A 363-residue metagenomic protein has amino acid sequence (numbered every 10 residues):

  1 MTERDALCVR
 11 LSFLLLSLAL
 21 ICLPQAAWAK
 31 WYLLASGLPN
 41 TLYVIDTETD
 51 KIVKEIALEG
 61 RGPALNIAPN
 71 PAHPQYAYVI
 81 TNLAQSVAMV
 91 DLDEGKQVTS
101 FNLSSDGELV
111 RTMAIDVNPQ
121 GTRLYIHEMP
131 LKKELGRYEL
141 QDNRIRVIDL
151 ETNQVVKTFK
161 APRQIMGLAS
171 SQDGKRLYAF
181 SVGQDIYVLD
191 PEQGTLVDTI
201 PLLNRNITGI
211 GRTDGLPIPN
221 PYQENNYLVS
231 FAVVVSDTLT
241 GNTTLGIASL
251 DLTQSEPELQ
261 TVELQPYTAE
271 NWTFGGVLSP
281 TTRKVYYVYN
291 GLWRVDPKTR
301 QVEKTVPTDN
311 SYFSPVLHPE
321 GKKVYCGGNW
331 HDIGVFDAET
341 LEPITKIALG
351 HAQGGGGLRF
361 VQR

Functional and structural regions predicted by a protein language model:
T2-L14: Bacterial N-terminal signal peptides that target proteins for export
S12-L23: Bacterial N-terminal signal peptides
Q25-R363: Predominantly soluble domains enriched in secretory-pathway, periplasmic, or organellar proteins
